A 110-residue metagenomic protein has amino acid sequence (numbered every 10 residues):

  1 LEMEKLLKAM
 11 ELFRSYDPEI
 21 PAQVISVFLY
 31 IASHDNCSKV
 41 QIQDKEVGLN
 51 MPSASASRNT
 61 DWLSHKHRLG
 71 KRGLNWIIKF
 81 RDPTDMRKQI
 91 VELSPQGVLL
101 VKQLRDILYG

Functional and structural regions predicted by a protein language model:
E2-D17: Short, Lys/Arg-enriched N-terminal segment that forms or immediately precedes the first helix of a structured domain
L12, V98-G110: Amphipathic alpha-helical dimerization/coiled-coil segments that flank or bridge DNA-binding/regulatory modules
D17-I25: Short helix-coil-helix linker/hinge
A32-Q41: Short capping segments at the starts of secondary-structure elements
G48-M51: The short coil/loop that forms the "turn" connecting the two helices of the helix-turn-helix
S64-D82: A short, conserved structural fragment
P83-V101: Basic, amphipathic "hinge/linker" alpha-helix immediately C-terminal to the N-terminal HTH DNA-binding motif
